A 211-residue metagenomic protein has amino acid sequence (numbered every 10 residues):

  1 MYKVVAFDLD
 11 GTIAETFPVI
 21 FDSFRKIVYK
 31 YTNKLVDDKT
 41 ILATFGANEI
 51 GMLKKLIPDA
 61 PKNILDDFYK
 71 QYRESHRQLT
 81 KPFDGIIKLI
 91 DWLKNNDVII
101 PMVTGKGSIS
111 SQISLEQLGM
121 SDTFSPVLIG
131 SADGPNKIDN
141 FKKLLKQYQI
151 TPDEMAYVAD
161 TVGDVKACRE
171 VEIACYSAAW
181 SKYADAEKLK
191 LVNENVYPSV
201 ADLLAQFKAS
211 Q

Functional and structural regions predicted by a protein language model:
Y2-K88: N-terminal helical cap/lid subdomain that shapes the substrate entry/recognition surface in HAD-like hydrolases
Y2-V4, I138-V165: Conserved Lys-Pro-Asp/Glu-containing loop-to-beta segment of HAD-superfamily phosphomonoesterases, centered on
E74-M102, S108-Q112, I138: Short, acidic loop-to-helix structural element flanking the phosphoryl-transfer center in phosphate-processing enzymes
N96-V98, Y148-E154, S210-Q211: Glycine-rich phosphate-binding loop signature in dinucleotide/nucleotide-binding domains
G105, A179-K182, V200: Short secondary-structure boundary segments
M120-P135: A short, structured active-site edge motif that brings together acidic residues
S121-S125, T151, Y197: Conserved H-loop
A156-N195: Acidic, Mg2+-coordinating phosphoryl-transfer loop and its flanking beta/alpha structural elements, shared across
